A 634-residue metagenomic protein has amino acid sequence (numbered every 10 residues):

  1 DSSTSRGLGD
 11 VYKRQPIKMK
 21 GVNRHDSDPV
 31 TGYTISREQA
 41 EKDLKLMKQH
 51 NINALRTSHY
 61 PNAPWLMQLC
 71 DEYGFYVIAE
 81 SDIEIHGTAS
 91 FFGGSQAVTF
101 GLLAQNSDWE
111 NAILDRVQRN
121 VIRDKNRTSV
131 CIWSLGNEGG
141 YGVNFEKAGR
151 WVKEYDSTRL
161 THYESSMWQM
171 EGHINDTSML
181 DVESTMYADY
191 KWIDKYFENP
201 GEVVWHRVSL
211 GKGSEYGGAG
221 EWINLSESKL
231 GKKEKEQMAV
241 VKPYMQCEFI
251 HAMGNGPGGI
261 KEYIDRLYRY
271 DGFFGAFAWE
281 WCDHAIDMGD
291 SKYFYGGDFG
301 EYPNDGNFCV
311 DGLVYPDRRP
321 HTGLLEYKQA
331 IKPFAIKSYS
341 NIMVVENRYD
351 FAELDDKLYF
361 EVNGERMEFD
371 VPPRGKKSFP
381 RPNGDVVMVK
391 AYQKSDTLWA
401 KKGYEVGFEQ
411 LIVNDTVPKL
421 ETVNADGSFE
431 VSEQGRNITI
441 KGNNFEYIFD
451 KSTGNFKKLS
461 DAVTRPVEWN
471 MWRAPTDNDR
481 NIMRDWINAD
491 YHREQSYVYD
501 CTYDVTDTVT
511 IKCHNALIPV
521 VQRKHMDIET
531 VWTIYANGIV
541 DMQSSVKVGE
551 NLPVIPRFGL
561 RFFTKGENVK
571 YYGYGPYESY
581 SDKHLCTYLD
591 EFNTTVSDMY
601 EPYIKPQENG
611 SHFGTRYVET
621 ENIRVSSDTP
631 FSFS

Functional and structural regions predicted by a protein language model:
S2-Y12: Short, small-residue-biased leader/transition segments that mark boundaries at the very start of proteins
D10-T31, S36: N-terminal small/glycine-rich loop or linker at the start of catalytic domains across soluble metabolic enzymes
V22-N23, G136, S452, V546: Residue-level structural signal for beta-strand termini and adjacent loop
R24, W168, A188-Y190, I250-A252 (+10 more regions): Short, glycine-/Ser/Thr-/acidic-enriched flexible segments
L44-M47, A54-D317: Substrate-binding/catalytic cleft of secreted carbohydrate-active enzymes, primarily glycoside hydrolases
I174, M253-N255, D305, A352-E353 (+3 more regions): Short glycine/serine/proline-enriched coil/turn segments at secondary-structure junctions
R266-N455, M542-S545: Carbohydrate-binding surfaces of carbohydrate-active enzymes
T397, L411-S634: Beta-strand/loop-rich accessory regions of lumenal/periplasmic or secreted enzymes, predominantly carbohydrate-active
